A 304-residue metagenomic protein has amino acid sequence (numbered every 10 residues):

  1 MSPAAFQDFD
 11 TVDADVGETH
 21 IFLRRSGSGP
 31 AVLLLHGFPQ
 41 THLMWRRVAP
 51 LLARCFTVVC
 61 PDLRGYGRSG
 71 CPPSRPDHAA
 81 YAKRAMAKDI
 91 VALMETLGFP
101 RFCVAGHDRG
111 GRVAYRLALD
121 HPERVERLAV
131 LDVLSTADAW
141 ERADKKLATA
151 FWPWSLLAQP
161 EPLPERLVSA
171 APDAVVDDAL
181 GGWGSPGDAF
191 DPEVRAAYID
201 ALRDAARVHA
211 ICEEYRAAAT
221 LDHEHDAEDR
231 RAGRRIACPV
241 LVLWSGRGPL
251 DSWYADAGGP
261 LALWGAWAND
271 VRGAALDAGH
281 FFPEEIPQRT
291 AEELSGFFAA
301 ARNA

Functional and structural regions predicted by a protein language model:
S2-V12, T19-I21, A31, M44 (+5 more regions): Flexible "cap/lid" subdomain of the alpha/beta-hydrolase fold that forms the substrate-access gate
V16-G17, R25-S26: Active-site beta-strand termini and strand-to-loop segments that position acidic
P30-H36: Short beta-strand element of the alpha/beta-hydrolase
F38-V48: The serine-hydrolase catalytic nucleophile loop
R47-F56, T96: A short, Lys/Arg-enriched amphipathic alpha-helix followed by its capping loop at the start of a domain
R47-V48, L263, R289: A short acidic, amphipathic alpha-helical/loop segment
G279-P287, A291: Catalytic histidine-centered segment of alpha/beta-hydrolase-like enzymes
